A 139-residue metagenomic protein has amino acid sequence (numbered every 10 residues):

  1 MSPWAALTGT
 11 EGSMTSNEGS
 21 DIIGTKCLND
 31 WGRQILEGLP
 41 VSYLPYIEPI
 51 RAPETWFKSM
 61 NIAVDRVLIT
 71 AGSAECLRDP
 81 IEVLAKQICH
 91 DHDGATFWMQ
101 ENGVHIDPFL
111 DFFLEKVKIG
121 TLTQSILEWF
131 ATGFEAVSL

Functional and structural regions predicted by a protein language model:
M1-L139: Alpha/beta hydrolase fold serine-hydrolase catalytic domain that processes acyl esters and thioesters
